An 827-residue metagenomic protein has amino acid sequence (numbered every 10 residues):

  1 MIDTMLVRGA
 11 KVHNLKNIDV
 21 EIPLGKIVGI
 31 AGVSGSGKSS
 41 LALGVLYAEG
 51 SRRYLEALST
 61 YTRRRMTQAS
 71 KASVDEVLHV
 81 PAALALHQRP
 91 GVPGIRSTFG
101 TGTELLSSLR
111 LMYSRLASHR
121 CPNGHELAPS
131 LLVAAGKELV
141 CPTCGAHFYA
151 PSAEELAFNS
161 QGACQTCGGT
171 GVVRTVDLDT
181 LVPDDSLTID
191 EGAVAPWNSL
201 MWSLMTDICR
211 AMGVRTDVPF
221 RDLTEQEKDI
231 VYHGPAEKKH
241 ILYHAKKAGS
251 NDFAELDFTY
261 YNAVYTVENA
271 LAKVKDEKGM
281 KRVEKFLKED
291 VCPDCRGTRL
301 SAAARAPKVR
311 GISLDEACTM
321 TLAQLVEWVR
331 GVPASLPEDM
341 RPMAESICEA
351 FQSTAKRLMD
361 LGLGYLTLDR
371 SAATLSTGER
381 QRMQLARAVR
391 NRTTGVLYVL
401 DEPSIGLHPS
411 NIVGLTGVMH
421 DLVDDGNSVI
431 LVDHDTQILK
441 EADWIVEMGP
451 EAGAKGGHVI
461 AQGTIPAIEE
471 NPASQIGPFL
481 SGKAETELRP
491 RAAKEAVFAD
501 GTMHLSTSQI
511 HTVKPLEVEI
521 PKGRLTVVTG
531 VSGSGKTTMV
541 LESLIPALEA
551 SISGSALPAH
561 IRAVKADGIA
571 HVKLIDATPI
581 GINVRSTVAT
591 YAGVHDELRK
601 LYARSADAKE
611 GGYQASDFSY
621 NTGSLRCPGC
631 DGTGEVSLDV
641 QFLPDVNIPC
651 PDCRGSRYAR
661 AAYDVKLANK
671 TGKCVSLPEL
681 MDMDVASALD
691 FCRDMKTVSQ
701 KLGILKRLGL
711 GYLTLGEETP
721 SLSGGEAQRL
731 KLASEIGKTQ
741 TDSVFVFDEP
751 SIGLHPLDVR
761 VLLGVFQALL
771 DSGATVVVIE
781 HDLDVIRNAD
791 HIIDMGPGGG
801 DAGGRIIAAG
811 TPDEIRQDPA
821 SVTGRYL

Functional and structural regions predicted by a protein language model:
M1-L827: Conserved phosphate-binding elements of NTP-dependent enzyme cores
